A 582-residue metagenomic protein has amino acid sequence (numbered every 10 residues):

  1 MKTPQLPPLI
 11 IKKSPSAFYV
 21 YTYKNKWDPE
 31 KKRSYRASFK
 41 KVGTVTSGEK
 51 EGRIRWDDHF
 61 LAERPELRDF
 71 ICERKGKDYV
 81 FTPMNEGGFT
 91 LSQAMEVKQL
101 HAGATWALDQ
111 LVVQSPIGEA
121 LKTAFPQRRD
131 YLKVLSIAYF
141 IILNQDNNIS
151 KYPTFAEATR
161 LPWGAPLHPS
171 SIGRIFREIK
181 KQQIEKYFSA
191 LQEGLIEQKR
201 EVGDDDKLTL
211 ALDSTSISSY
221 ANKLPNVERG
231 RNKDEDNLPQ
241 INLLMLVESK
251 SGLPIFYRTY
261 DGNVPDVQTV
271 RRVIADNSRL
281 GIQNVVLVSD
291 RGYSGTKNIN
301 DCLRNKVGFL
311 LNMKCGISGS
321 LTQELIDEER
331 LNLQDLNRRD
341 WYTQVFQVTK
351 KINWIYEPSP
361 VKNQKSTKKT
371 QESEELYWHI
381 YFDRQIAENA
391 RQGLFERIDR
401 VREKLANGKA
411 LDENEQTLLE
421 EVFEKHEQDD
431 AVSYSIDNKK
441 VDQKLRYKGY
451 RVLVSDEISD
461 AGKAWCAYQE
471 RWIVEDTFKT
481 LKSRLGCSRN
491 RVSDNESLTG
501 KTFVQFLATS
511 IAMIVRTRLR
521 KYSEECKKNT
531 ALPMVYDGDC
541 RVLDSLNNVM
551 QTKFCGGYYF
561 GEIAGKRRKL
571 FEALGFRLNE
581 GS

Functional and structural regions predicted by a protein language model:
M1-A221, L244-F256, N263, R271 (+4 more regions): Dynamic "connector" segments at or just before major functional cores
P29, T159-A165, Q182, V202-G203 (+5 more regions): Secondary-structure transition/capping motifs at alpha-helix termini and the adjoining loop/turn into the next element
P239, T259, G308-A467, D537-S582: An anionic, glycine-rich sequence signature occurring as long contiguous blocks
R258-L280: Active-site beta-loop-alpha junctions of metal-dependent nucleic acid enzymes, especially the RNase H-like/DDE
V288-K297, C315-S318, E496-T499: Acidic, metal-coordinating catalytic cores used for nucleic-acid/nucleotide bond scission and strand-transfer chemistry
A464-R491: Short amphipathic alpha-helical "interface-anchor" segments enriched in bulky aromatics
D494-V515: Basic, amphipathic alpha-helical segments enriched in Lys/Arg and hydrophobic/aromatic residues
L519-P533: Short, glycine/acidic-rich hinge or "gate" loops at secondary-structure transitions that mediate conformational
